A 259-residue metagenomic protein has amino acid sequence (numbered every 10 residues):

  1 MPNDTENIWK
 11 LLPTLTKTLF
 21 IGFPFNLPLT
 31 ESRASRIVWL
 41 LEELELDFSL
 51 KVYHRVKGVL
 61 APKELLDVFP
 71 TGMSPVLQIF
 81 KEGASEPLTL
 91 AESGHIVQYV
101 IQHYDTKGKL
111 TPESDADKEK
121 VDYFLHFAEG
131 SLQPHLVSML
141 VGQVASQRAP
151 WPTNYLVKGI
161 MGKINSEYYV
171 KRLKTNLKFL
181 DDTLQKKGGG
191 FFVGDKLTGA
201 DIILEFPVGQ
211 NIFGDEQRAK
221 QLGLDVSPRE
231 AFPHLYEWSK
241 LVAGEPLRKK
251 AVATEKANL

Functional and structural regions predicted by a protein language model:
M1-K163: GST-like domain detector, emphasizing the conserved glutathione-binding G-site in the N-terminal thioredoxin-like
F23-F25, D225-V226, K250: Short, contiguous strand/loop micro-motifs
H95, H234, L247: Residue-level recognition of oxygen-bearing side chains
Y104, L184-G188, P246: A general structural signal marking secondary-structure boundaries and capping sites
F124-K240: GST-like fold's C-terminal all-alpha helical module
G244-L259: C-terminal helix/juxtamembrane-tail motif
